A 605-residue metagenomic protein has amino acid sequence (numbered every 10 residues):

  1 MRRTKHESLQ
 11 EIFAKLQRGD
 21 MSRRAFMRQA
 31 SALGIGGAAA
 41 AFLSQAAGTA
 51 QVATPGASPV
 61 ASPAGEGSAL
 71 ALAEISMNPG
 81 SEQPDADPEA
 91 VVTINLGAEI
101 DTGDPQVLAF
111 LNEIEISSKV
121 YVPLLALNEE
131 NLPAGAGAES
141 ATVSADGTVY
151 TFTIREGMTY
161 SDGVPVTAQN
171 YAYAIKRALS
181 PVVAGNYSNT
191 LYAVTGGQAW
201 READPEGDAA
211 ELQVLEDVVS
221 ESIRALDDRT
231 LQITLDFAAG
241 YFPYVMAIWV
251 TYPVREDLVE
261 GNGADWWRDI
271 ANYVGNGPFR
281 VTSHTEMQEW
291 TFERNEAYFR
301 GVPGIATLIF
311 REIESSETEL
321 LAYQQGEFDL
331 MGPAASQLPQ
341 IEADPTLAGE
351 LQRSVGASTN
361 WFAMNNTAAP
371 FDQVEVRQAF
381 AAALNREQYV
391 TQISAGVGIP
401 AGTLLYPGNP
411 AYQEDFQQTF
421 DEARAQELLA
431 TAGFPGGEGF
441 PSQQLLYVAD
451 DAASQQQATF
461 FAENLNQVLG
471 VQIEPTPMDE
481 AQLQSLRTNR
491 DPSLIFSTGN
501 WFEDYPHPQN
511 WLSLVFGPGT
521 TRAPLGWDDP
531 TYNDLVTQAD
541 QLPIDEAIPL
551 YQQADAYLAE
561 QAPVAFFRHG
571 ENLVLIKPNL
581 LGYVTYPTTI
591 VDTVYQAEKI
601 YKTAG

Functional and structural regions predicted by a protein language model:
M1-A25, A32-G34, A39, S44 (+1 more regions): N-terminal secretory signal peptides
G80, D85, D217, R224 (+4 more regions): Extracytoplasmic/peripheral linker and loop segments enriched in polar/acidic and small residues with frequent Thr/Pro
N95-A145, N272-G275: N-terminal lobe/hinge region of extracytoplasmic solute-binding protein
E129-L132, P205-A210, E216-V218, R224 (+5 more regions): Gly/Pro-rich hinge or "lid" segments in bacterial periplasmic/extracellular proteins
T282-E293, P303, I309-A368, E387 (+1 more regions): Extracellular/periplasmic solute-recognition and catalytic clefts
E286, A430-E503, P524, I544 (+1 more regions): Ligand/substrate-recognition segments at binding pockets and active sites
E293, D372-E463, Q467, Q553 (+1 more regions): Append "and occasionally in soluble cytosolic enzymes with long acidic Gly/Pro-rich linkers
V574-G605: Long beta-strand-rich cores associated with HINT superfamily self-processing modules
